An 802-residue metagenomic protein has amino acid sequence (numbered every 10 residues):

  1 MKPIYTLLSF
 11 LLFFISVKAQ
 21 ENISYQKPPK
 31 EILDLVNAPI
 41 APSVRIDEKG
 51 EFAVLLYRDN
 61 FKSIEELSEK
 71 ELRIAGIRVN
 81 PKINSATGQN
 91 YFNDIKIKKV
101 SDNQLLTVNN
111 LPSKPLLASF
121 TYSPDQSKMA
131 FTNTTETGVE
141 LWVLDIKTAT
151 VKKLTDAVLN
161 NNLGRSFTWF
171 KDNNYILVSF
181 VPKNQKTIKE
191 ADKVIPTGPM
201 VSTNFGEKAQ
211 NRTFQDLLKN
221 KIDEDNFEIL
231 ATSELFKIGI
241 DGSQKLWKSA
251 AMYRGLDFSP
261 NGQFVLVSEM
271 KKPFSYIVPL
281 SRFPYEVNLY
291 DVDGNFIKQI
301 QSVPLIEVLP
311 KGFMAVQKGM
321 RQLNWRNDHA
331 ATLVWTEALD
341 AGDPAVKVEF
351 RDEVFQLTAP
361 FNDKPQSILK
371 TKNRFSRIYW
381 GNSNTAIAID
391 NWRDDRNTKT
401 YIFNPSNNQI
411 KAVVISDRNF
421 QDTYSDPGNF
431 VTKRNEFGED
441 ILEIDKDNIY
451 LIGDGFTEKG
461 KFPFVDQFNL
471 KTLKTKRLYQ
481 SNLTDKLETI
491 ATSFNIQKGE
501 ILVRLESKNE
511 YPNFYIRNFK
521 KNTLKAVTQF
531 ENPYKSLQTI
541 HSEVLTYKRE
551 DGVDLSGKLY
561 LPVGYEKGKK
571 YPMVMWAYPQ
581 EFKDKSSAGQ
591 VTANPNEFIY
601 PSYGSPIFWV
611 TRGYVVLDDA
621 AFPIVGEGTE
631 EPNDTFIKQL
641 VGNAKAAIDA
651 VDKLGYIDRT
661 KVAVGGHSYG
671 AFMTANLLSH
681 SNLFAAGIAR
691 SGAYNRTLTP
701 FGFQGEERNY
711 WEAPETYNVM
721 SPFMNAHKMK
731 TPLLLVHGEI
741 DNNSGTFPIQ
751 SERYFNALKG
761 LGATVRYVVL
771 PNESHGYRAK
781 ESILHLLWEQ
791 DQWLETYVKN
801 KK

Functional and structural regions predicted by a protein language model:
M1-N22, E739: Bacterial Sec-dependent N-terminal signal peptides
A19-K521, A526-I540, G589-Q590, K799-K801: Beta-propeller folds
R58, N391, D454, E506 (+3 more regions): Glycine-rich His-Gly loop
Y91-K96, V100, S586, A593-K802: Active-site-proximal cap/loop segments of hydrolase catalytic domains
T528-K569: N-terminal cap/lid segment of alpha/beta-hydrolase-fold proteins
L561, K569-Q580: Short beta-strand element of the alpha/beta-hydrolase
Y578-K583, T592-N594: Active-site glycine-rich loops that stabilize anionic/oxyanionic intermediates across multiple enzyme folds
